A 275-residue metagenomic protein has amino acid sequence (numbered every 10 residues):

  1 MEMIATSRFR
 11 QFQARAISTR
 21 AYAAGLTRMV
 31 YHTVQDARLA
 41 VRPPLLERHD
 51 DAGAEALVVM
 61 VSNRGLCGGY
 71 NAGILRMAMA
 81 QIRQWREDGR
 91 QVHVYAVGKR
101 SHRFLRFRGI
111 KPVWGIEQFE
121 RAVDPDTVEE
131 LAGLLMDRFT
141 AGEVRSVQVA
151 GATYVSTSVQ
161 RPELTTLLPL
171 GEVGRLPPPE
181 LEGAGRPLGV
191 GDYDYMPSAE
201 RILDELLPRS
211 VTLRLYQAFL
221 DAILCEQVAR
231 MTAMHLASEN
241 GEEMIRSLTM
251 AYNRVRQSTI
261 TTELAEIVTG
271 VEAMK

Functional and structural regions predicted by a protein language model:
M1-K275: C-terminal beta-strand-loop-alpha-helix "lid" module of Rossmann-like NAD(P)-dependent dehydrogenases
